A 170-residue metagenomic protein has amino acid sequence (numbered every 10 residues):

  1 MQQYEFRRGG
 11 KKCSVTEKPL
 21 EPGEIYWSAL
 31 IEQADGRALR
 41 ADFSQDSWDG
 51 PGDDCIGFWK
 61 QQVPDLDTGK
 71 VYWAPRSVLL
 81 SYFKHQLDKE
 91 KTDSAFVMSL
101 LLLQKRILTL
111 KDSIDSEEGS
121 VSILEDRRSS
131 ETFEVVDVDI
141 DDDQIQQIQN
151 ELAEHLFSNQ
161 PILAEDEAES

Functional and structural regions predicted by a protein language model:
M1-Y4: Short, intrinsically disordered, charge-biased short linear motifs at domain edges
F6-K12: Short metal-coordination and nucleic-acid-contact micro-motifs, chiefly zinc-binding Cys/His arrays
C13-E17: Short cysteine-rich clusters marking metal-coordination/redox-active sites
P22-Y26: Short, non-ligating residues that shape and space the ligands of small metal-coordination modules and catalytic
S28-A38: Short cysteine/histidine-rich metal-coordination sites, predominantly Zn2+-binding motifs
L39-V63: Short metal-binding segments enriched for Cys and/or His
W59-T68, W73-P75: Macromolecular interaction modules
V71-P75, L80-S170: Glycine-rich, aromatic-bearing surface loops/beta-hairpins
